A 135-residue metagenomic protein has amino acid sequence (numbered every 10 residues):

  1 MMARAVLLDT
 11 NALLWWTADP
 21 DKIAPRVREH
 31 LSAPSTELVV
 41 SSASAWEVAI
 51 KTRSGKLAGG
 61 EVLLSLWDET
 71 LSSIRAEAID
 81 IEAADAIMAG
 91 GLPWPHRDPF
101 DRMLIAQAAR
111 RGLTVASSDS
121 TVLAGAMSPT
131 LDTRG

Functional and structural regions predicted by a protein language model:
M1-M2, M88, M103, M127: Detector for methionine-enriched segments
M1-V40, S54-E69, S73, R111 (+3 more regions): Short, well-structured N-terminal submotif of metal-dependent ribonuclease cores
R4, E47, D85: Short, basic/glycine-rich phosphate-binding loops at helix/coil junctions that contact nucleotide phosphates
T10-N11, V48, A89, A108: Generic structural signal for small/hydrophobic residues in well-ordered secondary structure, especially within
A58-S65, S72-S120, D132: Active-site neighborhoods of divalent-metal-dependent phosphate/nucleic-acid chemistry enzymes
